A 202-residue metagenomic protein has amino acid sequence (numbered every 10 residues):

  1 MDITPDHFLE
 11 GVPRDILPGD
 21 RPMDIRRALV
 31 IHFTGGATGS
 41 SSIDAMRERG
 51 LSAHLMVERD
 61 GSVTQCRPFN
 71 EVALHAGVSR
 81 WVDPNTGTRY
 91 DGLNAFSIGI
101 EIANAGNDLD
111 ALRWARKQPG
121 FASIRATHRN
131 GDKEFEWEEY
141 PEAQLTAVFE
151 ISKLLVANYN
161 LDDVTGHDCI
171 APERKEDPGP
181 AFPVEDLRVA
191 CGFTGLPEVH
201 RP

Functional and structural regions predicted by a protein language model:
D2, R21, M56, P180-P202: Acidic, His- and aromatic-enriched active-site or binding-groove loops in soluble protein domains that engage sugars
D2-D162: Active-site-adjacent loop/helix surface patches within enzyme catalytic domains that shape the substrate-binding cleft
Y90-D91, R174-D186: Short, electropositive alpha-helical surface patch
A103, I170, P183: Short, electropositive, low-hydrophobicity segments enriched in small/polar residues
N158-R174: Acidic/histidine-rich, metal-coordinating catalytic segments
